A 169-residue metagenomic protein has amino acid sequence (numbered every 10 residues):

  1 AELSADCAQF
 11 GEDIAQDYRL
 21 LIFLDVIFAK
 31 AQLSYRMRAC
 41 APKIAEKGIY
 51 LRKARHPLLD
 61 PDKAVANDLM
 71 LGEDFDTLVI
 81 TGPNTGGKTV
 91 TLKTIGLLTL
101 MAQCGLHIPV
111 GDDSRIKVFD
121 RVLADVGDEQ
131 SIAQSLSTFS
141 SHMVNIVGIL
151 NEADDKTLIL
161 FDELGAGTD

Functional and structural regions predicted by a protein language model:
A1-F28, D125-L136, N145: Long, non-coiled-coil amphipathic alpha-helical linker/lever segments that couple catalytic cores to other domains
L33-D169: ATPase nucleotide-binding head domains, primarily ABC-like/P-loop NTPase cores
